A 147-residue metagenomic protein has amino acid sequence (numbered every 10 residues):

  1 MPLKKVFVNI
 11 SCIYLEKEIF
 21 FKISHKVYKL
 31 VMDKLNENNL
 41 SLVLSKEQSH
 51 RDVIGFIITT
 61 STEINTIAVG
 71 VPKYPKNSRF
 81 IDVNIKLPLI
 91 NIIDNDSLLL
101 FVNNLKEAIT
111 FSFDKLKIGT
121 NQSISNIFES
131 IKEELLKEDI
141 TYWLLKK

Functional and structural regions predicted by a protein language model:
M1-L145: Sequence/structural signature of beta-propeller modules and their immediately flanking N-terminal secretory/stalk
